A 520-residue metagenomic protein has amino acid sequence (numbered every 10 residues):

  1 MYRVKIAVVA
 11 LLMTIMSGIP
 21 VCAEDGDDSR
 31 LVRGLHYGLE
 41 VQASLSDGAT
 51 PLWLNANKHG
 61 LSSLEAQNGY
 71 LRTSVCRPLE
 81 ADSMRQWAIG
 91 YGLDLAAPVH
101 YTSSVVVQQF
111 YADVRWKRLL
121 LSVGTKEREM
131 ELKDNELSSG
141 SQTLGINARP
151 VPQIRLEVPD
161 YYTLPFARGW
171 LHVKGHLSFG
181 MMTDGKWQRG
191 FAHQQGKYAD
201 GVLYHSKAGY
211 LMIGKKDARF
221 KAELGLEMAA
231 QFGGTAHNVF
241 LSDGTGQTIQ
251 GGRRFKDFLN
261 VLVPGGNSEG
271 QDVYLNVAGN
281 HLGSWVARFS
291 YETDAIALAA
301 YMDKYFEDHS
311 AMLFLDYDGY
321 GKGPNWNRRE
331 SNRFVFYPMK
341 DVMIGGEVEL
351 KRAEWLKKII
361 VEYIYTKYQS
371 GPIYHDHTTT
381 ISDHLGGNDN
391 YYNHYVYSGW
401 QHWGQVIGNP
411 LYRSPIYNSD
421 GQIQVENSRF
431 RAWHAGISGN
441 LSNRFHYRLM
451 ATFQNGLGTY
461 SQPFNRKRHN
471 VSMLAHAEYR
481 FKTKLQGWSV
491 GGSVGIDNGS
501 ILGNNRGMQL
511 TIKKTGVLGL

Functional and structural regions predicted by a protein language model:
E24-H36, R77-G90, T102, R115-L119 (+7 more regions): Short loop/turn motifs that connect adjacent beta-strands in outer-membrane beta-barrel proteins
D25-L71, A81-L93, G175-F179, V490: Transmembrane beta-strand segments of Gram-negative outer membrane beta-barrel proteins
V41-A49, L79, L93-V99, W116-R118 (+12 more regions): Transmembrane beta-strands of outer-membrane beta-barrel pores
A56-S62, D94-P98, S139-L144, A192-K197 (+5 more regions): Extracellular loop and loop/strand-boundary signature of outer-membrane beta-barrel proteins
G90-G185, R189, L211-F232: Outer membrane beta-barrel
Q153, N504-L520: Outer-membrane beta-barrel "beta-signal"
P159-H375, W433-A435, F453-L457, R466-R468 (+2 more regions): Signature for the C-terminal beta-barrel architecture of outer-membrane proteins
T366-T459: C-terminal structural cap/anchor segments
